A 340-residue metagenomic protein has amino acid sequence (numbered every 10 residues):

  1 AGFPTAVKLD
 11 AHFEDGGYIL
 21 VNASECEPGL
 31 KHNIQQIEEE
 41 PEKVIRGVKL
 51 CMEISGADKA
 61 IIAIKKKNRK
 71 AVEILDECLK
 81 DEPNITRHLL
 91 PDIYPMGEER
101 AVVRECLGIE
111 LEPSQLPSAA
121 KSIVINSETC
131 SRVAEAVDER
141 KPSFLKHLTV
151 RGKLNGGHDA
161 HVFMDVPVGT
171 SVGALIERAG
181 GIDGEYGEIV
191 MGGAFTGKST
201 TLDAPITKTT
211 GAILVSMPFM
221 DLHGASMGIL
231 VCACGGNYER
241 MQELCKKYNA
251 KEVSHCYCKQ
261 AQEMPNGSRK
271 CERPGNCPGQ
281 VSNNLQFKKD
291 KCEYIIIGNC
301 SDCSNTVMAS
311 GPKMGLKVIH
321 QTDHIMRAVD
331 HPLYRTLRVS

Functional and structural regions predicted by a protein language model:
A1-E105, D221, G228, A233-Q262 (+4 more regions): Iron-sulfur-cluster electron-transfer modules
K8-H12, P113, D138-R140, M217-H223: Short boundary motifs at domain starts and secondary-structure transition points
L20-N22, R151, G298: Short beta-strand segments
E25-C26, D92-Y94, N155, S171 (+4 more regions): Short, glycine-/Ser/Thr-/acidic-enriched flexible segments
I61-V172, R178-E185, G193: Hydrophobic alpha-helical positions that pack around
G181-M227, C232-A233, E243: Ubiquitin system architectures
I296-N305: N-terminal glycine-rich "phosphate-gripper" loop used for MgATP/nucleotide binding and carboxylate activation
